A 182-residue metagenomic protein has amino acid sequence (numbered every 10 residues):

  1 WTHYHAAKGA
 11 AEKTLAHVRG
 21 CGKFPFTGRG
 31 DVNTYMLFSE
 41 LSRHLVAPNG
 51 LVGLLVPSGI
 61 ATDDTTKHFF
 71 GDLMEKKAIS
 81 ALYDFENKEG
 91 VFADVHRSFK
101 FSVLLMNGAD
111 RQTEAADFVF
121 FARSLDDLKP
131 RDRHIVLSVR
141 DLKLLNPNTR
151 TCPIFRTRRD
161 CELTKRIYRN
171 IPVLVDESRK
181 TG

Functional and structural regions predicted by a protein language model:
W1-K13, H17-P25, A47, G90-G182: Polynucleotide-recognition surfaces of large bacterial nucleic-acid defense/processing enzymes
W1-Y83, L104: Conserved Class I SAM-dependent methyltransferase catalytic core
L82-G90: RNase H-like polynucleotidyl transferase catalytic core
